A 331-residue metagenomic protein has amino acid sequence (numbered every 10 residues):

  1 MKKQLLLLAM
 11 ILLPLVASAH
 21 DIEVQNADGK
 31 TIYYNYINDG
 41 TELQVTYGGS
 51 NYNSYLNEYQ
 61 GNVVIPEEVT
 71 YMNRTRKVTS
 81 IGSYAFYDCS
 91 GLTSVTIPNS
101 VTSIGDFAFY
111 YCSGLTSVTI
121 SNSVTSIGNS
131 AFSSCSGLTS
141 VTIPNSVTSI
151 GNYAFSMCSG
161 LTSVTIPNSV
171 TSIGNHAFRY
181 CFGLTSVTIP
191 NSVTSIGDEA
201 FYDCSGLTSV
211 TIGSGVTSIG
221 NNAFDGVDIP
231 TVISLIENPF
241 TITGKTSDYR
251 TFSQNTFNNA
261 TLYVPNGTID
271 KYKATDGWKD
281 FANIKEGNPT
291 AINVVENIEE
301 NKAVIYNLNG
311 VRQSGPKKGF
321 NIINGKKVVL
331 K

Functional and structural regions predicted by a protein language model:
K2-K3, F320-K331: C-terminal tail/sorting-segment detector
M10-S18: Hydrophobic h-region of N-terminal signal peptides that target proteins for export in Gram-negative bacteria
A17-G29: Boundary at the C-terminal end of the N-terminal hydrophobic targeting segment
N38-T41, E58-S80, S90-S103, S113-S126 (+7 more regions): Structural signature of tandem-repeat unit edges
S83-Y87, G105-Y110, G128-S133, G151-M157 (+4 more regions): Consensus positions within tandem repeat domains that build extended binding/scaffold surfaces
G215, K317-F320: A glycine-anchored, Pro-Gly-centered beta-turn/N-cap motif
A274-A291: A recurrent domain-boundary module in secreted/ectodomain proteins
G287-N309: Residue-level detector of functionally pivotal "anchor" positions at catalytic/ligand-binding pockets or at interdomain
